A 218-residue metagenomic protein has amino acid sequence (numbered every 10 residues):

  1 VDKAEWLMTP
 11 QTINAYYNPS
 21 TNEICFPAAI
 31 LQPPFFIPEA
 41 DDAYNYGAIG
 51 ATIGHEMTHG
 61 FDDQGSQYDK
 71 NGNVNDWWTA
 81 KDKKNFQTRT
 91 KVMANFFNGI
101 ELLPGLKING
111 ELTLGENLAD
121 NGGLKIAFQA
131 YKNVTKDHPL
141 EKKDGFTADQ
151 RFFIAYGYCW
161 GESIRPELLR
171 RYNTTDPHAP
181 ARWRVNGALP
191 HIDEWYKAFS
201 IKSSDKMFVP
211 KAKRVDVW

Functional and structural regions predicted by a protein language model:
V1-A48, G60-W218: Zinc-dependent metallohydrolase catalytic domains
T52, E56, G60: Catalytic glutamate of the conserved HExxH
